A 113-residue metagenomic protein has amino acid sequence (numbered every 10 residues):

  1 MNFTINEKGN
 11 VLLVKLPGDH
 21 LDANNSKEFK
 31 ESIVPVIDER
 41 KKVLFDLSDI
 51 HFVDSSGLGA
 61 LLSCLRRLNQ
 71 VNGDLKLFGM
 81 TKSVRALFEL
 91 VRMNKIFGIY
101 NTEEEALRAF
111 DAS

Functional and structural regions predicted by a protein language model:
M1-T4, K95: Short small/polar-residue motifs
F3-E31: STAS-typified acidic loop motif
A23-F97: Amphipathic alpha-helical interaction surfaces in cytosolic regulatory modules
K82, E104-E105: Acidic phosphotransfer microenvironment of two-component signaling modules
G98-T102: Short acidic-hydrophobic, aromatic-tinged amphipathic segments that line or gate anion-handling sites
E105-S113: Short, charged, intrinsically disordered terminal tails
